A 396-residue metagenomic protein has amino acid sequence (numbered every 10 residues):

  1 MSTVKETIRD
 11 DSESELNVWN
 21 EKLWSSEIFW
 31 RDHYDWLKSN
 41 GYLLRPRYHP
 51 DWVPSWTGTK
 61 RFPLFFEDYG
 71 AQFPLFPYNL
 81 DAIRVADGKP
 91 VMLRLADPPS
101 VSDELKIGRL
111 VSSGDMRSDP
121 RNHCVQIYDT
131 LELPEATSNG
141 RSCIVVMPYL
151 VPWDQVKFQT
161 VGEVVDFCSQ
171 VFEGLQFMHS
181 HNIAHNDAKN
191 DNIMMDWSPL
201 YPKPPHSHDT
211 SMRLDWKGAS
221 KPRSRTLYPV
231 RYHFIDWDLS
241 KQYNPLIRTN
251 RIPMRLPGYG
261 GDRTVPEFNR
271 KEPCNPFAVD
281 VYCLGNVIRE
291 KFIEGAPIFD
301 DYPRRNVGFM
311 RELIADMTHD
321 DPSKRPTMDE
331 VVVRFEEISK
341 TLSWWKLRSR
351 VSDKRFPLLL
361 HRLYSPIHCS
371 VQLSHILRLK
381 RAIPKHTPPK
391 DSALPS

Functional and structural regions predicted by a protein language model:
D10, W344-S396: Regulatory extensions appended to serine/threonine kinase catalytic cores
L37-P134: ATP-binding glycine-rich loop module of kinase domains
S112, M116-V171, S198, P204: Conserved structural core of kinase catalytic domains
V171-M178, M317: Conserved hydrophobic alpha-helix
L175-F234: Catalytic-loop of the protein kinase fold
M212-P222, D236-P273, A278, G285: Protein kinase subdomain VIII
R304-D320: Conserved C-terminal C-lobe helix
H319-W345: Terminal C-lobe "cap" of eukaryotic-type protein kinase domains
